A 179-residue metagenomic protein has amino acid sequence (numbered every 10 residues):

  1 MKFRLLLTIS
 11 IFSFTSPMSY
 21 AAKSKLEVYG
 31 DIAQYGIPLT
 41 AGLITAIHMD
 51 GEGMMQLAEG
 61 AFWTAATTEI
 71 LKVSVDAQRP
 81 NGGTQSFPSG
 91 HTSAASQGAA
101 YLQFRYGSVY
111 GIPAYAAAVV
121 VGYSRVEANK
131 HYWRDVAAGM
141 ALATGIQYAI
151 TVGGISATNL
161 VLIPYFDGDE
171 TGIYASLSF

Functional and structural regions predicted by a protein language model:
K2-Q34, G51-E52, T68-E69, V73-F179: Replace "edges of transmembrane helices
I37-T45: Hydrophobic core of alpha-helical transmembrane segments in multi-pass integral membrane proteins
I44-W63: Interfacial segments of alpha-helical transmembrane regions
